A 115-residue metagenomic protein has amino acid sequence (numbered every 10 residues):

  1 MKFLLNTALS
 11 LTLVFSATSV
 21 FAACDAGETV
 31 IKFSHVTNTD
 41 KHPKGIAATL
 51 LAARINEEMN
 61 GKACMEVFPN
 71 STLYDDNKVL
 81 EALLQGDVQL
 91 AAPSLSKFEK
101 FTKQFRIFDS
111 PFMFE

Functional and structural regions predicted by a protein language model:
M1-K2: N-terminal secretory signal peptides that target proteins for export/translocation
N6-S16: Bacterial N-terminal signal peptides
A17-A22: N-terminal signal peptide c-region/cleavage motif recognized by signal peptidases
C24-V30, N38-E115: Short, glycine-/small- and polar/acidic-enriched structural segments that line small-molecule recognition paths
